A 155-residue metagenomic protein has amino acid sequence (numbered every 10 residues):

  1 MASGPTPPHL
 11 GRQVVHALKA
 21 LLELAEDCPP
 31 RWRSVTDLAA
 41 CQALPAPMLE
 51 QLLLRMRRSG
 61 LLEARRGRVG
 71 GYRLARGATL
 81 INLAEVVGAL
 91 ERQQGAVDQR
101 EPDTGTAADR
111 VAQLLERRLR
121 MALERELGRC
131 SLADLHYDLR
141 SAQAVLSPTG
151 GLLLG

Functional and structural regions predicted by a protein language model:
M1-H9: N-terminal intrinsically disordered/low-complexity leader segments
P8-L44: N-terminal helix-turn-helix DNA-binding core of bacterial DNA-binding proteins
R12, A78-D103, E116: Conserved segment of winged-helix/HTH DNA-binding domains
L24, L38, L52-S59: Basic amphipathic alpha-helical segments that dock to polyanions
P47: Key DNA-contact positions within bacterial/archaeal DNA-binding proteins
R58-L61, A89: Residue cluster at the C-terminal edge of the helix-turn-helix DNA-binding motif
G60-A75: Beta-hairpin "wing" of winged helix-turn-helix
D103-G155: C-terminal regulatory/oligomerization modules of transcriptional regulators
